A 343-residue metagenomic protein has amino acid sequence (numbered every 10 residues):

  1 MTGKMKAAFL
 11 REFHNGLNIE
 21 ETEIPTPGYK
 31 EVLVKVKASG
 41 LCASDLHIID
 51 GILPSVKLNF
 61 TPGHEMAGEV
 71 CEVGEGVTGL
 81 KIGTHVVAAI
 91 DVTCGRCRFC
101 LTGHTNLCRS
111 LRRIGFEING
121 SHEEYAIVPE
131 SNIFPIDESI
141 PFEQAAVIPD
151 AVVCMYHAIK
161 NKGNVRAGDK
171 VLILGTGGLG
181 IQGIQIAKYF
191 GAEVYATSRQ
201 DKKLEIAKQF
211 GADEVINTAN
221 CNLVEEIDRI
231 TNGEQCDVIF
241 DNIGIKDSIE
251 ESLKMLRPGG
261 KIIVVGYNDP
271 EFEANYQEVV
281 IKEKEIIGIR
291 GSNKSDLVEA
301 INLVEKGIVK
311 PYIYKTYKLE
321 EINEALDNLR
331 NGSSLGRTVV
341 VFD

Functional and structural regions predicted by a protein language model:
M1-A67, V128, V215-N217, V341-D343: Short N-terminal strand-loop motif that marks the start of NAD(P)H/FAD-dependent oxidoreductase cofactor-binding domains
T2-M5, E250, K254, K294-D343: C-terminal hydrophobic helical "lid"/dimerization subdomain of Rossmann-like NAD(P)H-dependent oxidoreductases
E21-I24, C94-L174: NAD(P)H dinucleotide-binding glycine-rich loop of Rossmann-like/cofactor-binding domains, especially the beta1-alpha1
E23-S39, I52-R98, N132, D137-I140: Glycine-rich beta-strand-centered segment in the early N-terminal region that forms part of a ligand/cofactor-binding
E138-C221, E225, F240: Mid-domain Rossmann-like dinucleotide-binding core that forms the NAD(H)/NADP(H) cofactor-binding site
G163-V165, E205-E285, D343: Glycine-rich cofactor phosphate-binding loops and adjacent beta1-alpha1 units of small-molecule cofactor enzyme domains
K261-I263, A274-I313: Rossmann-fold dehydrogenase core element
